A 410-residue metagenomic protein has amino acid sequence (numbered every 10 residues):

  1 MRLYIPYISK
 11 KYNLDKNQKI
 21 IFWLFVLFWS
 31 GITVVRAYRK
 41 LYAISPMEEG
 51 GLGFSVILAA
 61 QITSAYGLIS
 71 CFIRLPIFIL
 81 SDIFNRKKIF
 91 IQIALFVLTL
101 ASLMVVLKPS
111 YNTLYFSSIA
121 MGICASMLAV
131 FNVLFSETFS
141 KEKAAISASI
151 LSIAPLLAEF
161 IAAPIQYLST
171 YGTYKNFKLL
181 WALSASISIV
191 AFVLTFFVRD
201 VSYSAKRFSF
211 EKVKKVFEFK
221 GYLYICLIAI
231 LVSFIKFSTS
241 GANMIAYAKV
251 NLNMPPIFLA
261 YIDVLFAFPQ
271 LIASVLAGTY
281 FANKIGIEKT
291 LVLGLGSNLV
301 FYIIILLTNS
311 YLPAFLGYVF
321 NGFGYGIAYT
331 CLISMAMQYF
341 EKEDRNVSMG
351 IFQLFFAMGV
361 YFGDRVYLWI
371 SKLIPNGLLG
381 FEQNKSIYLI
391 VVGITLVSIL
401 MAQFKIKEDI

Functional and structural regions predicted by a protein language model:
M1-Q18, D200-L227: Juxtamembrane intracellular "pre-TM" segments in multi-pass secondary transporters
Y4-G67, Y224, F234-L252: Helix-loop boundary and gating motifs at the non-cytosolic
V26, N112-S126, P313-I327: Hydrophobic core of transmembrane alpha-helices in multi-pass small-molecule transporters, especially MFS/SLC-type
I73-N85, A273-G286, S371: Helix-to-loop junctions at the C-terminal end of transmembrane segments in multipass secondary transporters
I89-L103, K289-I303: Structural signature of the two symmetry-related core transmembrane helices
I119-I153: Cytoplasmic helix-loop-helix junction between adjacent transmembrane helices in 12-TM secondary transporters
Q166, A185-S204, S398-I406: C-terminal membrane-cytosol helix-exit motif in multi-pass small-molecule transporters
T170-A185, W369-T395: A membrane-interface helix-boundary motif in multi-pass transporters
